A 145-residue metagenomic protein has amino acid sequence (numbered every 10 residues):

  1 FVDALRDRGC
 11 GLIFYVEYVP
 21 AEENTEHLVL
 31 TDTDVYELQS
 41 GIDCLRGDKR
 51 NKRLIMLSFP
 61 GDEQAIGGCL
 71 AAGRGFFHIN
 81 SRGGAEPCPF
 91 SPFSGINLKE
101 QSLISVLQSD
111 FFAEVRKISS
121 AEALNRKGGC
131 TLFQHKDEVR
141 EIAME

Functional and structural regions predicted by a protein language model:
F1-G68, S81-E86, F90, G95-L98: Radical SAM enzyme [4Fe-4S]-AdoMet core and its adjacent flexible, acidic and glycine-rich loops/tails across
L28-V29, C69, R126-T131: Short amphipathic alpha-helical patches
L70-R74: Short, small/polar residue-rich loop motifs at catalytic or cofactor-binding pockets
A85, F90-E145: Flexible mid-to-C-terminal extensions adjoining Fe-S/redox cofactors in radical SAM and related proteins
